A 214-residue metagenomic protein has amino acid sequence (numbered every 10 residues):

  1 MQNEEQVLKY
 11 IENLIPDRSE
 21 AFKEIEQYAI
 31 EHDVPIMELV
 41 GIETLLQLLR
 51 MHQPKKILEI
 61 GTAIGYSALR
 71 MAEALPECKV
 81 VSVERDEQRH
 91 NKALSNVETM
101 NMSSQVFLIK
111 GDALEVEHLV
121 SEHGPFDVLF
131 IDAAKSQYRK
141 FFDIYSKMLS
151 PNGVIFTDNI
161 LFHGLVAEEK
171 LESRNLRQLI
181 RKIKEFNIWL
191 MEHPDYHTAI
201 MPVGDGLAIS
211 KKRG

Functional and structural regions predicted by a protein language model:
M1-V128, K135-F156, I160-G214: A short alpha-helical cap/connector motif
